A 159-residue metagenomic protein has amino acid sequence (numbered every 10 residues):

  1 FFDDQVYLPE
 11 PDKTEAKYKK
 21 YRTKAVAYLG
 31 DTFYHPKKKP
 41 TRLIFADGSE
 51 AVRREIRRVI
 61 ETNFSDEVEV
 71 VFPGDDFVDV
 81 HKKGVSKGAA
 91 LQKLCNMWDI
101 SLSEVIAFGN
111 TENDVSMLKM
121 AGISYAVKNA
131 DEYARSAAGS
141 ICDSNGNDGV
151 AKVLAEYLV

Functional and structural regions predicted by a protein language model:
F1-F108: Conserved acidic, metal-coordinating active-site core of Asp-based, Mg2+-dependent phosphoryl-transfer enzymes
D79-V159: Mg2+-dependent phosphoryl-transfer enzymes with acidic/Ser/Thr/Gly-rich catalytic loops
